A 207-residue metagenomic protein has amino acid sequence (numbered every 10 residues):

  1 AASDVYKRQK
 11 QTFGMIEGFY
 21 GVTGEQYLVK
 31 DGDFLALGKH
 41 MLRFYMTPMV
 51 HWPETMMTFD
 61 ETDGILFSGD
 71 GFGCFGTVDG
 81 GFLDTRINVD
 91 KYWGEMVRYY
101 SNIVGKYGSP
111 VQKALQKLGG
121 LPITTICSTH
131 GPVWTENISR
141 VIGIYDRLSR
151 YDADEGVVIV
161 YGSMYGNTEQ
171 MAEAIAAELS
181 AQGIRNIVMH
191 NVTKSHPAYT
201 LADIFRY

Functional and structural regions predicted by a protein language model:
A1-Y6: Short, small-residue-biased leader/transition segments that mark boundaries at the very start of proteins
K7-T55, K113: Metallo-beta-lactamase
Y20-T23, F59, G81-L83, R140-G143 (+2 more regions): Short, glycine/charged-enriched secondary-structure capping and boundary segments
A36, F59, R150-A153: Short, flexible hinge/linker loops that cap or flank conserved catalytic cores
M41-S128, W134-E136: Metallo-beta-lactamase
W134-Y207: N-terminal beta1-alpha1-beta2 submodule of the flavodoxin-like/Rossmannoid cofactor-binding fold
